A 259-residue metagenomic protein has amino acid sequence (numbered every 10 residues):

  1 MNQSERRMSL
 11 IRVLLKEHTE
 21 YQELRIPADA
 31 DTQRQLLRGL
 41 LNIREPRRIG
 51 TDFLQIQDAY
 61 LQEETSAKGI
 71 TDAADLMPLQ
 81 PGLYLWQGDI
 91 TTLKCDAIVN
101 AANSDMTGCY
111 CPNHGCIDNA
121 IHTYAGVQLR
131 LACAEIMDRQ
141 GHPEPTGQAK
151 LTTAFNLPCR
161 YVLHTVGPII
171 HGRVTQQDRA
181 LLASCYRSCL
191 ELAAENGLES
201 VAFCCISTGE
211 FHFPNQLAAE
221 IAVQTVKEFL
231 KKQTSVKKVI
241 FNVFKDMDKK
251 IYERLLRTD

Functional and structural regions predicted by a protein language model:
M1-D259: Macrodomain-like recognition of ADP-ribose-binding/processing modules
